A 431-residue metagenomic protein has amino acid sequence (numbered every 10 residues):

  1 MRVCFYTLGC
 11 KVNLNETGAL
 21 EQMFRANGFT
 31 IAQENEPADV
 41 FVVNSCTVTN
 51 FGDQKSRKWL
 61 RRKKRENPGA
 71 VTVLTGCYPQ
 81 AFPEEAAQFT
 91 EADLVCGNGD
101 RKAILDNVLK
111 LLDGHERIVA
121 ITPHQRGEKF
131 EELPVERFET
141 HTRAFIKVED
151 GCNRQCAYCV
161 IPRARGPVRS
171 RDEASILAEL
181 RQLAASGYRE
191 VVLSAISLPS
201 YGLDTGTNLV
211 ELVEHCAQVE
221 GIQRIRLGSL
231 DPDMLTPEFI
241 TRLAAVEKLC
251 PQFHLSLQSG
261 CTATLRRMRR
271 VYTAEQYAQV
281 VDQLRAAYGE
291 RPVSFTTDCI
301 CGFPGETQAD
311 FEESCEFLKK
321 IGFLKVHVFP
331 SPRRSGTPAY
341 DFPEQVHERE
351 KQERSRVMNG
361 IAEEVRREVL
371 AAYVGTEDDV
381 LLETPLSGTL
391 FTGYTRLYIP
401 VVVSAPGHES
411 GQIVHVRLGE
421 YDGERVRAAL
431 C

Functional and structural regions predicted by a protein language model:
M1-Y201, E238, L243, L249 (+5 more regions): Proteins enriched for Cys/Gly/acidic motifs involved in redox and nucleic-acid/cofactor modification
R2, N67-P68, V219-R226: Short, surface-exposed connector motifs at secondary-structure boundaries
T47-G52, Y188-H215, V219, D231-E238 (+2 more regions): Conserved glycine-rich "GG(E/T)P / GGGxP" loop and the immediately following alpha-helix in the radical SAM core
Q155, C159-G166, L198, R224-D233 (+3 more regions): Conserved strand-turn element in the central/C-terminal portion of the radical SAM core barrel that lines
A185, V210-E211, H215-R224, L235-T297: Radical SAM/AdoMet-radical enzyme domain recognition
T205-A217, P237-P251, E306-F323, E348-E353 (+1 more regions): Short, electropositive alpha-helical surface patch
L255, D298, L318, V326 (+3 more regions): Hydrophobic, well-ordered secondary-structure elements that form the walls of internal hydrophobic environments
D341-C431: Terminal RNA-binding accessory module
